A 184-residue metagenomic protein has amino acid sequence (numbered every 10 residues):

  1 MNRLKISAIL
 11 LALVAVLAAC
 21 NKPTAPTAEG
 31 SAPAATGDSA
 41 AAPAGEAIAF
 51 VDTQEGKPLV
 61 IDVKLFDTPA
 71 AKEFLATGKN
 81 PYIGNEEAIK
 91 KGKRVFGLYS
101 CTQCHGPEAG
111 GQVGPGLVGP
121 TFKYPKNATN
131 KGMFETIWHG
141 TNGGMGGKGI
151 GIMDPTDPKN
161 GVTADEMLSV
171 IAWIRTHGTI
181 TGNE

Functional and structural regions predicted by a protein language model:
M1-A8: Bacterial N-terminal signal peptides that target proteins for export
V16-A19: C-terminal motif of bacterial Sec signal peptides marking the signal peptidase cleavage site
N21-A40: Short, low-complexity, disordered segments immediately C-terminal to signal peptides in bacterial exported proteins
S39-G45, G56-G97: Electrostatic cytochrome c docking/interface patches
G92, L98-E108, M145, V170-I174: The canonical Cys-X-X-Cys-His
K93, G106, G110-W138, I150 (+1 more regions): Gly/Gly-Pro-rich "capping" loops immediately C-terminal to redox-active cysteine motifs in periplasmic/lumenal
N130-W138, N142, A164-I171, R175: An amphipathic alpha-helix signature
D154-E184: C-terminal capping alpha-helices of c-type cytochrome domains
